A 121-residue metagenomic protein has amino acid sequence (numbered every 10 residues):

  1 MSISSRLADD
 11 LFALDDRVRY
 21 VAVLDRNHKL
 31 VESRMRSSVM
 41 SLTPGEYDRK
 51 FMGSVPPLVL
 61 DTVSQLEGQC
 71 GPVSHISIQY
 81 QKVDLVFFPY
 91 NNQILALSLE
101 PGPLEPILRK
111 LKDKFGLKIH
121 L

Functional and structural regions predicted by a protein language model:
M1-L121: Non-catalytic interaction/Regulatory regions outside core domains
